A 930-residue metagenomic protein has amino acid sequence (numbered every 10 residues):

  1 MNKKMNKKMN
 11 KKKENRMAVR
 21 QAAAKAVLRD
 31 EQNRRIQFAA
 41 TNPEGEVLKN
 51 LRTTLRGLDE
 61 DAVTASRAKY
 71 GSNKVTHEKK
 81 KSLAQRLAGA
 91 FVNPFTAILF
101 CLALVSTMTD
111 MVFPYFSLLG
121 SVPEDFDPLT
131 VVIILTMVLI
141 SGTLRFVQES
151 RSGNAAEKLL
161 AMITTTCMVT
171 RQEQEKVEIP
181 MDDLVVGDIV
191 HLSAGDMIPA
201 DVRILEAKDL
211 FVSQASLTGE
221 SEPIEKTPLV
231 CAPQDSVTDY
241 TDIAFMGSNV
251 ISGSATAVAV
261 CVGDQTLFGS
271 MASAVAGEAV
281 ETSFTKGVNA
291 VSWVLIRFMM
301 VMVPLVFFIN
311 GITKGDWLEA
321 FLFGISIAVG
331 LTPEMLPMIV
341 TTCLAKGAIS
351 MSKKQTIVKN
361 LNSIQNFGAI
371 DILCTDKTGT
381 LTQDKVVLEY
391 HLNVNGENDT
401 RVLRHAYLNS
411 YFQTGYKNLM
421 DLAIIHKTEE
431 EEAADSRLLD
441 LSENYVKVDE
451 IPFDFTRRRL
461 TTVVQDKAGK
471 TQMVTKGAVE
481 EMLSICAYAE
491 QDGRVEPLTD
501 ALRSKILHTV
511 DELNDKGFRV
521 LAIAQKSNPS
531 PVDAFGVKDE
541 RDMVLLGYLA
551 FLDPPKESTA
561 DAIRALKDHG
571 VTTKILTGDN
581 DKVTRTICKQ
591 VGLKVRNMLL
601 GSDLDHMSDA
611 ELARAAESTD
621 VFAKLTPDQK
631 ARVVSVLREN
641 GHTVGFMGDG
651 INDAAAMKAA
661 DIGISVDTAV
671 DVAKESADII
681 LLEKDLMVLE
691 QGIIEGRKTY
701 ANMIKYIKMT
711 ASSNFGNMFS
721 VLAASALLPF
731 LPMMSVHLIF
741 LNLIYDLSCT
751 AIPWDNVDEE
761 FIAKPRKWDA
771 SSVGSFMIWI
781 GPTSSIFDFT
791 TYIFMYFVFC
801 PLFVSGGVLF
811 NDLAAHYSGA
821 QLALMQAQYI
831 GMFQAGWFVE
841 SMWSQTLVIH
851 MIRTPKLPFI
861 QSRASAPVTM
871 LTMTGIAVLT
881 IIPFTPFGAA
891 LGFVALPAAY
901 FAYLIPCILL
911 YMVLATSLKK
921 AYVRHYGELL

Functional and structural regions predicted by a protein language model:
M1-K176, D182-V185, V190-I198, R203-F211 (+4 more regions): Non-lumenal N-terminal regulatory segments of integral membrane proteins
V92-S117, I134-G142, T164-T165, W293-G311 (+7 more regions): Alpha-helical transmembrane segments of multi-pass membrane proteins, especially the membrane-embedded transport
C101-I133, V294-T332, A345, I349-Q355 (+5 more regions): Helix-interface capping motifs at the ends of transmembrane segments in multi-pass membrane proteins
G120, E124-D125, T130-T164, R171 (+6 more regions): Hydrophobic alpha-helical transmembrane segments
F211, L217, P228, Q383-H405 (+4 more regions): Basic, amphipathic juxtamembrane/active-site segments that coordinate anionic phosphate or diphosphate groups
I243-I251, N366-L545, F551, R564-A565 (+6 more regions): Cytosolic catalytic regions of ATP/NTP-dependent phosphoryl-transfer enzymes
S283-W293, G324-A328, K359-F367, R697-M709 (+6 more regions): Membrane-interface segments at loop-to-transmembrane junctions
M302, V306, P337, K346 (+4 more regions): Membrane-embedded transport module
